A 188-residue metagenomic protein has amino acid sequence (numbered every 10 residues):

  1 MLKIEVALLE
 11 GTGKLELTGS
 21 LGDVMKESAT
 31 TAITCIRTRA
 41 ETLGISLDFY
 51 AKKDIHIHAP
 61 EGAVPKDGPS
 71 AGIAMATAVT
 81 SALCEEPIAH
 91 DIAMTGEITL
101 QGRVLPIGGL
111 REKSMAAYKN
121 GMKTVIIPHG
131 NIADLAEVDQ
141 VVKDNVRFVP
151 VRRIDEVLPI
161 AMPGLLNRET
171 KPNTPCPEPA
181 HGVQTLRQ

Functional and structural regions predicted by a protein language model:
M1-Q188: Peripheral, non-AAA+ core regions of ATP-driven protein-machinery
